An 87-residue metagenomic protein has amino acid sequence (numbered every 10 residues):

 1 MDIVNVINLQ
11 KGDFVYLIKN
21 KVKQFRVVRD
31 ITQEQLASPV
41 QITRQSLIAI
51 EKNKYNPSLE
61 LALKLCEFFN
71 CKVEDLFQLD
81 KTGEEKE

Functional and structural regions predicted by a protein language model:
M1-F14, F77-E87: Short, charged recognition helix plus adjacent turn of helix-turn-helix-like nucleic-acid-binding domains
Y16, V27, Y55-N56: Short amphipathic helical patch at the helix-1/turn junction of helix-turn-helix
N20-P39: Short basic helix-loop element that most often maps to the first helix and adjoining turn of HTH DNA-binding modules
K23-F25, L59-E60, V73: Short, Lys/Arg-enriched C-terminal cap helix and immediately downstream tail that follows
Q35, S46, D75: Residues in the helix-turn-helix
I42-Y55: Recognition helix of helix-turn-helix/homeodomain-like DNA-binding domains that insert into the DNA major groove
A62-C66, L76-F77: Hydrophobic micro-packing sites on short alpha-helices
